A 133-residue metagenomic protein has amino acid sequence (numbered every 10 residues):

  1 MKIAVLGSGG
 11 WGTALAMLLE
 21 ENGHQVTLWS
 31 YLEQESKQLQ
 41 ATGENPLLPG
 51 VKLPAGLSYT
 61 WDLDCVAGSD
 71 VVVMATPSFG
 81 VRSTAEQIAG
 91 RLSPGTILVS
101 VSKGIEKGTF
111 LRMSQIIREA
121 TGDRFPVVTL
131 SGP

Functional and structural regions predicted by a protein language model:
M1-V51, S58-W61, Q87: NAD(P)+-binding Rossmann beta1-loop-alpha1 motif at the extreme N-terminus of oxidoreductases
L53, D64-A67, V71-P133: Rossmann-like NAD(P)(H) cofactor-binding subdomain of soluble oxidoreductases
